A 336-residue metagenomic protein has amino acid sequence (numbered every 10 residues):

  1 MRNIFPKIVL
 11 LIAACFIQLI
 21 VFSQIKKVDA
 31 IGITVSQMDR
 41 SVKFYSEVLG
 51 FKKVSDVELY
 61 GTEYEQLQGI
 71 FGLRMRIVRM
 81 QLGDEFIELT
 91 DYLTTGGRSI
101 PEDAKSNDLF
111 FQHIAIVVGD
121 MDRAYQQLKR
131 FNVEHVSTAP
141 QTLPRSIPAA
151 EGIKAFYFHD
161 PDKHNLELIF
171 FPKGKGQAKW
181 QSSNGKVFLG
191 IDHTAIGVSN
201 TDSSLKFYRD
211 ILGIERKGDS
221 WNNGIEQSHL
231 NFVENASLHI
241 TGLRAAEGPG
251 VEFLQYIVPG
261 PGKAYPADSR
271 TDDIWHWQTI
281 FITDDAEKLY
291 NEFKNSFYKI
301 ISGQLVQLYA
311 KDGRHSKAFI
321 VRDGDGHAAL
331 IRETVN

Functional and structural regions predicted by a protein language model:
M1-L10: Bacterial N-terminal signal peptides that target proteins for export
Q18-I20: N-terminal signal peptide c-region/cleavage motif recognized by signal peptidases
F22-Q24: Boundary of Sec targeting at the N-terminus
K26, T34-R40, E47, K52-Y60 (+7 more regions): Vicinal oxygen chelate
L59-E85, N223-P249: C-terminal "cap" of GNAT-fold acetyltransferases
H159-D160, F171-D202: Surface-exposed beta-loop interaction hotspot
L168-G174, I331-N336: Short beta->alpha transition motifs characteristic of CBS
